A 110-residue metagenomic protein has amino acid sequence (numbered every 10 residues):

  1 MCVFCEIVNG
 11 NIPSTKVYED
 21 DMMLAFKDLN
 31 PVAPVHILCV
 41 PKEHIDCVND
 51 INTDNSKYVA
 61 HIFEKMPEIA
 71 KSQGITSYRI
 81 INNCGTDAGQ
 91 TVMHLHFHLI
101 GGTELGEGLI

Functional and structural regions predicted by a protein language model:
M1-I110: HIT superfamily nucleotide-processing domains
